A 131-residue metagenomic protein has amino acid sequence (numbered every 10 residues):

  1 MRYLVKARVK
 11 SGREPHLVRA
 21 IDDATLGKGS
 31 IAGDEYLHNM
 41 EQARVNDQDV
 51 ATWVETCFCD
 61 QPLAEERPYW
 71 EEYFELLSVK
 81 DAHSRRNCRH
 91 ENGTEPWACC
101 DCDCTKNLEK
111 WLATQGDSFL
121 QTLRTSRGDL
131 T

Functional and structural regions predicted by a protein language model:
M1-A51, T56-P68, E91-T131: Short S/T/G/P-rich N-terminal loop/turn motif that feeds into the first structured element of a domain
P15, F74-E75: Intrinsic-disorder/low-complexity peptide segments enriched for small residues
Y36, E75-G93: Conserved short beta-strand edge segments in small beta-sheet-based binding/regulatory domains
E71, L77-S78, L123: Phox homology (PX) phosphoinositide-binding domain
